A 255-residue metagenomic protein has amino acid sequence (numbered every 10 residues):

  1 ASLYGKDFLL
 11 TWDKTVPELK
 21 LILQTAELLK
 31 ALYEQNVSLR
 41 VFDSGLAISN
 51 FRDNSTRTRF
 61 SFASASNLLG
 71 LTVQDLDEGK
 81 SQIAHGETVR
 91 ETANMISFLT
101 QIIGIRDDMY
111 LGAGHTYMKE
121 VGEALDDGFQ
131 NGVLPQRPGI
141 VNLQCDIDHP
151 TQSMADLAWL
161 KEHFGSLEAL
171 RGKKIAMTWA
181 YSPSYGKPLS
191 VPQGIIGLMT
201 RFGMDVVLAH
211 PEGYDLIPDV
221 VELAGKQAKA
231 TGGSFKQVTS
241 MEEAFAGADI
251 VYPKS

Functional and structural regions predicted by a protein language model:
A1-F60, S64: Positively charged, low-complexity intrinsically disordered leader regions
Y4, F42-S44, Q136, R171 (+1 more regions): Residue-level preference for short coil/turn positions at secondary-structure junctions
W12-E27, T56, G86, R90 (+7 more regions): Electropositive phosphate-/nucleotide-binding environments in soluble metabolic enzymes
A26, T100, G247-A248: Short, well-ordered alpha-helix to beta-strand connector turns
L32-V37, A124-P135, H163-A169, K226-G232: Alpha-helix termini
R40-K161: Phosphate/diphosphate ligand-binding glycine-rich loop within oxidoreductases
R52-S64, K161-P253: Glycine-rich phosphate/diphosphate-binding loop of Rossmann-like nucleotide-binding domains
Q74-E78, I105-R106, V141-Q144, K174-A180 (+2 more regions): Short beta-strands and strand-loop turn motifs
